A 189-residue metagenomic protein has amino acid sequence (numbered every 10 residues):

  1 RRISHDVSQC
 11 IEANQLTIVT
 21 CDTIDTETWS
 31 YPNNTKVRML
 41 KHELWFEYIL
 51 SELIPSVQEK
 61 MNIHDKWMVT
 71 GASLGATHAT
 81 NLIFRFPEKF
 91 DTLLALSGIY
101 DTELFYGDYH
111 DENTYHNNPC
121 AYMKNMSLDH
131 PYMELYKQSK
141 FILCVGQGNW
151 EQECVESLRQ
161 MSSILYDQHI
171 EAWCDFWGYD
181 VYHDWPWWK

Functional and structural regions predicted by a protein language model:
R1-K189: Non-catalytic cap/lid and distal C-terminal segments of serine-dependent acyl enzymes
